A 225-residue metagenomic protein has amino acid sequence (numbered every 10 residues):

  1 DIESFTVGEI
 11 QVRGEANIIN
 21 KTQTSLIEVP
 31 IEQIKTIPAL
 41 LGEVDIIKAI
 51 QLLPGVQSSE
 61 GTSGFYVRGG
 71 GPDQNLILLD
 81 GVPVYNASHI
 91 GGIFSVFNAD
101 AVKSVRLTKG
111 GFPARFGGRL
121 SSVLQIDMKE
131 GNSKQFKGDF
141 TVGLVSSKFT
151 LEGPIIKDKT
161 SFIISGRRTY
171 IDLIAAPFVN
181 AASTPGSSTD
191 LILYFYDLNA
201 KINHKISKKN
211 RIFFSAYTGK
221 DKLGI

Functional and structural regions predicted by a protein language model:
D1-I2, I46-A49, F65, G92-N98 (+5 more regions): N-terminal periplasmic accessory domains that precede and gate Gram-negative outer-membrane beta-barrel machines
D1-P38, I47, P72-Q74: Short, acidic, small-residue-rich periplasmic hinge/interaction motif at the N-terminus of Gram-negative outer-membrane
N17-I19, P72, V84, K129 (+4 more regions): Structural signature of outer-membrane beta-barrel domains
T36-P38, V82-K109: Short acidic/polar hinge/loop motifs at secondary-structure boundaries that mediate gating or recognition
P38-N86, K103: Extracytoplasmic beta-strand/coil segments of soluble accessory domains associated with Gram-negative outer-membrane
D73-N75, A101, K134-G138, D158-F162 (+1 more regions): Outer-envelope beta-barrel architecture signal
H89, Q135-K137, A181-S188, I225: Extracellular loop and loop/strand-boundary signature of outer-membrane beta-barrel proteins
G143-R168, T184-K222: Transmembrane beta-barrel wall of Gram-negative outer-membrane proteins
